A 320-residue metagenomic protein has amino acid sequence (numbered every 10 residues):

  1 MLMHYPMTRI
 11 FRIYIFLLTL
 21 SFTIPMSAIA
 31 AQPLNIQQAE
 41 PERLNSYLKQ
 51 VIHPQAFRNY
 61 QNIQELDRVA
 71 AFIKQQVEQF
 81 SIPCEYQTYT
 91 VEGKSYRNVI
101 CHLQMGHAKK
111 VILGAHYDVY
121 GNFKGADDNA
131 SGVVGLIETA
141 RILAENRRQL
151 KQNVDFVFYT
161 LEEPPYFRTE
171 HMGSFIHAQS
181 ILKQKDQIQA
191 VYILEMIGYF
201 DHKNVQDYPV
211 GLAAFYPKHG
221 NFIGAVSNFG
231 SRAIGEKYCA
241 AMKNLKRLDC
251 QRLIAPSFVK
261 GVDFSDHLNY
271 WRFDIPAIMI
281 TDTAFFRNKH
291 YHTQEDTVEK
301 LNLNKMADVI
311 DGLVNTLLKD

Functional and structural regions predicted by a protein language model:
H4-I15: Bacterial N-terminal signal peptides that target proteins for export
Y14-P25: Bacterial N-terminal signal peptides
A31-R68, F80, D118, F286-D296: N-terminal capping segment at the start of a domain
Q38, A190, D201-D320: Active-site-adjacent substrate-binding region of metalloamidase/peptidase-like peptide-processing proteins
A39, R43-Q50, Q64, R68-C84 (+10 more regions): Extracytoplasmic/secreted proteins, especially bacterial periplasmic and envelope-associated proteins
S46-G106, Q251-L253: A non-catalytic alpha/beta surface segment that caps or lines the substrate-entry region of metallo-dependent hydrolase
I100, K110-G114, D155-F158, Q189-L194 (+1 more regions): Structural recognition of the beta-strand scaffold that forms the well-ordered cores of secreted hydrolase catalytic
Y120-I234, V262: Acidic/histidine-rich catalytic neighborhood of metal-dependent amide-processing enzymes
